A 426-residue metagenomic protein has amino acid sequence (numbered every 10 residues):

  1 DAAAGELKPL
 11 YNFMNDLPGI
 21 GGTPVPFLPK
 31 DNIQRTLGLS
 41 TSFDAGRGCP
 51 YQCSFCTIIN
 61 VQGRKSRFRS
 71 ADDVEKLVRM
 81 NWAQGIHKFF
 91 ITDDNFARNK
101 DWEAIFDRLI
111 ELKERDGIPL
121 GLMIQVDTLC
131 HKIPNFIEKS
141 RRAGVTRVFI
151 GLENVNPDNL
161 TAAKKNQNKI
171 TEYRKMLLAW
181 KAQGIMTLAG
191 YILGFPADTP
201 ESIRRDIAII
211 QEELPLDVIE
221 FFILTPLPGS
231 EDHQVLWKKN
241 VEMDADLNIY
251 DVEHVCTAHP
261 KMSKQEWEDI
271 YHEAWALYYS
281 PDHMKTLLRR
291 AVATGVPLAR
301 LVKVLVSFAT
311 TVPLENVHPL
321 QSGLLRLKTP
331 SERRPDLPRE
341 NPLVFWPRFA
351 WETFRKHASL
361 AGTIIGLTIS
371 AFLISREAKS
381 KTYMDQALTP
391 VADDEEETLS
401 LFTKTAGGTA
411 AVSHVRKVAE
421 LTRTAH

Functional and structural regions predicted by a protein language model:
D1-I20, G229: Glycine-rich beta-alpha loop elements in corrinoid/cobalamin-binding modules across cobalamin-dependent enzymes
A4-G5, A208-L216: Basic phosphate/pyrophosphate-binding loop/patch that engages nucleotide-derived ligands
K8-L10, G121, L188, D217-F222 (+1 more regions): Acidic/polar loop patches that form or flank catalytic/metal-binding clefts of enzymes that bind anionic ligands
G21-L188, L193-F195, T199-A208: Radical SAM [4Fe-4S] cluster-binding motif and immediate context
D31, H254-H426: Radical SAM enzyme core and accessory elements
Y51, N99-D101, D158-A163, L193-E201 (+2 more regions): Flexible glycine/acidic-rich beta-alpha junction loops that bind and position SAM and/or redox cofactors in anaerobic
